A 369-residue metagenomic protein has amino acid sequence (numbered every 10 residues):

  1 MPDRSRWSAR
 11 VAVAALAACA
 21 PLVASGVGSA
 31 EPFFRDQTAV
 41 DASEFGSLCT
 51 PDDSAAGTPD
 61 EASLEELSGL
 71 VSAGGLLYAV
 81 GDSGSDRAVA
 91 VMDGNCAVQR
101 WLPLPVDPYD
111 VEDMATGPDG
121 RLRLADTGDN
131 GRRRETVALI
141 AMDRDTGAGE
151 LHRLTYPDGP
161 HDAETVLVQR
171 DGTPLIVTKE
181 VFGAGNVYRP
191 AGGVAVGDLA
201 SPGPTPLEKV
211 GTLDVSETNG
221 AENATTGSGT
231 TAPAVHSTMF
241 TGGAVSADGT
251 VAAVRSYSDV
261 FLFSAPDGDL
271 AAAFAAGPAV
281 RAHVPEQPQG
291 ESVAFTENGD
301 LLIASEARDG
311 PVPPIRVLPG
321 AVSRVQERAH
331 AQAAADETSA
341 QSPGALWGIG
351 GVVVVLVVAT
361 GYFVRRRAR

Functional and structural regions predicted by a protein language model:
P2-R10, P21-L22, G26-R369: Sequence/structural signature of beta-propeller domains
A12-A15: Charge-patterned, phosphorylation-rich low-complexity C-terminal interaction regions of large eukaryotic proteins
